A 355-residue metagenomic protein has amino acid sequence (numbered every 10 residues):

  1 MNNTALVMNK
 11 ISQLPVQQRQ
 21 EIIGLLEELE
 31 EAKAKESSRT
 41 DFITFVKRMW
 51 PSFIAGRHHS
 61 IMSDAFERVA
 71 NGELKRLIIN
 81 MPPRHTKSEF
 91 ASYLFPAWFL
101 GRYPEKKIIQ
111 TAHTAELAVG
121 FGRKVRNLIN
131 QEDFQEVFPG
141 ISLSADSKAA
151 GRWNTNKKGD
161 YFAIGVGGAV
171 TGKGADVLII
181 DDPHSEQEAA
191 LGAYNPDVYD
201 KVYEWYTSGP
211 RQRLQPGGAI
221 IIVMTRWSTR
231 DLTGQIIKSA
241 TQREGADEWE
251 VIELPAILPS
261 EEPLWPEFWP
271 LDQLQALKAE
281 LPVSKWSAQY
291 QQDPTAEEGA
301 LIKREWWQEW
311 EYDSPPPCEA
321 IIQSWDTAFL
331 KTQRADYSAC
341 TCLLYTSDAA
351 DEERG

Functional and structural regions predicted by a protein language model:
M1-K75: N-terminal accessory segments
N80-P82, K87-D133: Conserved P-loop
T111-V170: Conserved nucleotide-state-sensing and coupling region of NTP-binding domains
G151-N195: Conserved RecA-like ASCE ATPase "motif II neighborhood" in helicase/translocase motors
I180-A256: Signature of the SF2 helicase/ATPase Hel1-core->accessory helical subdomain module
E261-T327: ATPase catalytic-site recognition across NTP-hydrolyzing enzymes
W325-S338: An active-site-proximal beta-strand-loop segment
Y345-E353: Conserved small/polar residues in nucleotide/adenosyl-binding loops
